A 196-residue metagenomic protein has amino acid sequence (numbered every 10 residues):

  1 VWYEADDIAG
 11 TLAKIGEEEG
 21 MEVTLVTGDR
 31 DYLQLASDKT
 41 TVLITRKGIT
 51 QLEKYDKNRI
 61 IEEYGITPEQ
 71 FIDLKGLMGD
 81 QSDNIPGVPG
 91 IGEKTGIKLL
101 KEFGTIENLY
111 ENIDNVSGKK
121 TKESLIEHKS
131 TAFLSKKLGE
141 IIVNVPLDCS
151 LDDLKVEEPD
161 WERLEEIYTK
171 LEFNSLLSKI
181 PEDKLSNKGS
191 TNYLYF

Functional and structural regions predicted by a protein language model:
V1-L147: Extended two-metal-dependent nuclease catalytic cores across DNA- and RNA-processing enzymes
D152-P159: Cytoplasmic/organellar membrane-interface segments at the starts of transmembrane helices in multi-pass inner-membrane
D160-F196: Long, highly charged low-complexity segments
